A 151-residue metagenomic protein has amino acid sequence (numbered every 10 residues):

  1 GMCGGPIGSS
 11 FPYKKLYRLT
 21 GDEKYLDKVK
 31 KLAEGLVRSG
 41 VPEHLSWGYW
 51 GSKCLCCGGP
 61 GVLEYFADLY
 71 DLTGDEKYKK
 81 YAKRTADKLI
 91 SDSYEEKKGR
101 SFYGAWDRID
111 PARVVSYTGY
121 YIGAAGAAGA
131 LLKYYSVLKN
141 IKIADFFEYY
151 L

Functional and structural regions predicted by a protein language model:
G1-I7, V41-G59, I109-G123: Solvent-exposed loop and edge beta-strand segments that line ligand/cofactor-binding and catalytic clefts
G1-V29, A33-P42, K77-K80, R84: Extended ligand-binding clefts on enzyme/binding-domain cores
K15, L19, G35, Y65-E76 (+4 more regions): Terminal, non-catalytic domain-edge segments
